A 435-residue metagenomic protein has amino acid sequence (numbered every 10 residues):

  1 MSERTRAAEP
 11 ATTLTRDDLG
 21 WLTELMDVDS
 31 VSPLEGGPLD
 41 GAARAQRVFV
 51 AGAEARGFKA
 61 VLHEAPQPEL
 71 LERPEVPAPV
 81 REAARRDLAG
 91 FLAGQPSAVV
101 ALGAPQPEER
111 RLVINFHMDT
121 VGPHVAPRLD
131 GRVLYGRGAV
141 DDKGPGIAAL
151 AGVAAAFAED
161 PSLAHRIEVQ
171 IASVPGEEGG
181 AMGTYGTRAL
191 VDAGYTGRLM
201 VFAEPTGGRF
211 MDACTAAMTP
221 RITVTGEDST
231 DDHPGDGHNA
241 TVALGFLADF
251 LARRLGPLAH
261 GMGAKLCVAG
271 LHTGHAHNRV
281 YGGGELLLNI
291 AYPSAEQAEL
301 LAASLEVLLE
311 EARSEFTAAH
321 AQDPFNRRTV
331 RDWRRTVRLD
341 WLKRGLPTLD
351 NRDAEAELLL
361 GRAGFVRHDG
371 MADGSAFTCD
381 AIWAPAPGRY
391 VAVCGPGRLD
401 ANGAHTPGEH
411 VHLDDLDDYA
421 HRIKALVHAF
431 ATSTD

Functional and structural regions predicted by a protein language model:
M1-T13, S30, R221-D435: Metal-dependent amide/peptide-bond hydrolase catalytic core, centered on the "pita-bread" metallohydrolase fold
E3-Y135, S162: Acidic/His- and Gly-rich active-site-bordering loop/insert found across diverse amide/peptide-bond hydrolases
D87-L92, M211-C214, A372-G374: Short Gly/Pro-enriched turn/cap motifs at secondary-structure boundaries
P107, V125-A126, D130, G152-Q170 (+3 more regions): Phosphate-handling active-site elements
F116-V121, P205-G208, T215-A217, H272-G274 (+1 more regions): Short glycine-enriched loops at secondary-structure junctions
V125-A139, T225-G226, V366-R367: Glycine/charged-rich beta-loop-alpha catalytic/anionic-binding loops adjacent to active sites
L134-D142, G370-F377: Active-site nucleophile and cofactor-binding loops and adjacent substrate-binding regions of central metabolic enzymes
D142-T219: Acidic/histidine-rich catalytic neighborhood of metal-dependent amide-processing enzymes
